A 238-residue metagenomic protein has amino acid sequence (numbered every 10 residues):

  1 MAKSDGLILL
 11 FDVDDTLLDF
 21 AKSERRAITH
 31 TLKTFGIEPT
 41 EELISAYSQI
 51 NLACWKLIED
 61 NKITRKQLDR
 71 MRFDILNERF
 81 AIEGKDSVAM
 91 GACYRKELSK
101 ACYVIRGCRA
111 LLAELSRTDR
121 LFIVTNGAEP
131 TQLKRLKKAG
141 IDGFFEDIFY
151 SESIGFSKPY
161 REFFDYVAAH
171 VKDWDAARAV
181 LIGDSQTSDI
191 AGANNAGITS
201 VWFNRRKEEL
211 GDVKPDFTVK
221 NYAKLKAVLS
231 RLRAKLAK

Functional and structural regions predicted by a protein language model:
M1-L9, K22, R109, A113 (+1 more regions): Asp-based, Mg2+/Mn2+-dependent phosphohydrolase catalytic module
A2-R106: N-terminal helical cap/lid subdomain that shapes the substrate entry/recognition surface in HAD-like hydrolases
E38, E83, T118-D119, W174-A177: Secondary-structure boundary/capping positions in well-ordered alpha/beta enzyme cores
I50, R117-T118: Structured helix-beta-strand junction loops
N61, K100, L121, A177-R178: A generic structural signal for short
R120-L121, T199: Residue-level detector of anion-binding/catalytic polar loops
T125: Conserved phosphate-coupling serine/threonine residues in phosphotransfer and NTP-handling enzymes
